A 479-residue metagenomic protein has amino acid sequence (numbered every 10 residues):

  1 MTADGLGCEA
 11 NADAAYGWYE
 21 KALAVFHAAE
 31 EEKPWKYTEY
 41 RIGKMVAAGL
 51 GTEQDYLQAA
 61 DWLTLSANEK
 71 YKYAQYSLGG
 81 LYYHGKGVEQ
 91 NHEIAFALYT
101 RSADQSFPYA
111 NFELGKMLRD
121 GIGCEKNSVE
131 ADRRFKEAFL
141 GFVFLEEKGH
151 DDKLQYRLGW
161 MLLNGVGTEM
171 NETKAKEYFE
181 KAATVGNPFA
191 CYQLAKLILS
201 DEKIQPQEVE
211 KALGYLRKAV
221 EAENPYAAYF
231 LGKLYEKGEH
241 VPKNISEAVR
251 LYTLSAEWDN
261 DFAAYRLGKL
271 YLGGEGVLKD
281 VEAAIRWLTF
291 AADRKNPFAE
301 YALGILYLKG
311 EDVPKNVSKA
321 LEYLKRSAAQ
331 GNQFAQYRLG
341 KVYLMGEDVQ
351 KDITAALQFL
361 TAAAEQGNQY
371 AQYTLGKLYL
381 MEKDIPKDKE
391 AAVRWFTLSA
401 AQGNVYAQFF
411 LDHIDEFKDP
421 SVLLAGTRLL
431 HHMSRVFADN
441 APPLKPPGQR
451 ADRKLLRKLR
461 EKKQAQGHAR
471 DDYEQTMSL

Functional and structural regions predicted by a protein language model:
M1-D4, E39-A48, S77-H84, E113-D120 (+9 more regions): Hydrophobic face of amphipathic alpha-helices that form TPR/SEL1-like repeat modules and related alpha-solenoid
D4-L6, V25-H27, E32-W35, E39 (+26 more regions): Short helix-capping/linker turns of helical repeat alpha-solenoids
E20, A131-L140, E390-V405, F409-D419 (+1 more regions): TPR/TPR-like (Sel1-like) alpha-helical repeat modules
R450, R457, E461, A465 (+1 more regions): Non-Sec secretion/translocation targeting segments of pathogen effectors
